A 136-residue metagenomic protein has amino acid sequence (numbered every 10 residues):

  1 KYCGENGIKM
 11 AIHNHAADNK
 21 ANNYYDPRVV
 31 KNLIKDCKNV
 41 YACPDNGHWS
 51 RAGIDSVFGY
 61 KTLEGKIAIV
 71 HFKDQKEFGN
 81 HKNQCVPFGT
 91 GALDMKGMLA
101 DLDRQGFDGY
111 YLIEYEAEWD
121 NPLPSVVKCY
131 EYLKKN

Functional and structural regions predicted by a protein language model:
G4: Anion (oxyanion) recognition and catalysis
I8-A21, C43-P44, R51: Aromatic-lined carbohydrate-recognition surfaces of secreted/lumenal glycan-active proteins
N23-P27, K31-P44, S50-N136: Histidine-acidic metal/acid-base catalytic patches
